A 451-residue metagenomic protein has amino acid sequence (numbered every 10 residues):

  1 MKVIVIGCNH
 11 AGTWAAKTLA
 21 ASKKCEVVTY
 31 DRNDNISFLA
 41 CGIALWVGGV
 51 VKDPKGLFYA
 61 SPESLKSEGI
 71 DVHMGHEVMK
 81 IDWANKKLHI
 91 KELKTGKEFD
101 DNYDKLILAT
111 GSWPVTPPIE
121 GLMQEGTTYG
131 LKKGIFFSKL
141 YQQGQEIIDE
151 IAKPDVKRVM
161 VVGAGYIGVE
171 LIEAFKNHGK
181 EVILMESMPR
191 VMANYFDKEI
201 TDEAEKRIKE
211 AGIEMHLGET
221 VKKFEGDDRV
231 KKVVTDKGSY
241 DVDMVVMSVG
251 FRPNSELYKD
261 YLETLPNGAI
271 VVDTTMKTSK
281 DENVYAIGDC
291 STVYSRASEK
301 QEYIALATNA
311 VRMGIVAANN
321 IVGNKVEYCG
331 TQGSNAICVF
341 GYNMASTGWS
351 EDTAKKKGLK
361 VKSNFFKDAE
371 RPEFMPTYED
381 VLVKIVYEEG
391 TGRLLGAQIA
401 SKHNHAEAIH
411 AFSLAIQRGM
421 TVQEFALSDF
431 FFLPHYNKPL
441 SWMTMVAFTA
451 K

Functional and structural regions predicted by a protein language model:
M1-G75, I172-F196: Beta1-alpha1 glycine-rich phosphate/pyrophosphate-binding loop at the start of Rossmann-like nucleotide-binding domains
I6-H10, W14, A20-K24, R32 (+3 more regions): Flexible, glycine-rich terminal cap/loop adjacent to redox cofactors in electron-transfer oxidoreductases
E26, S67-G69, H73-K94, D101 (+2 more regions): A Rossmann-like FAD-binding core segment of flavoenzymes
L57-F58, R158-M160, Y166-K223, I304-A310 (+2 more regions): Rossmann-like dinucleotide-binding cores of NAD(P)H-dependent redox enzymes
D101-G111, V242-G250, G314, G392: Short hydrophobic core segments
T110-H178, E214-M215, N267, V272-T274: Glycine-rich dinucleotide-binding loop and its adjacent helix/turn
G130-P154, D228, K232, S239-V316 (+2 more regions): FAD-site-proximal beta/loop scaffold in flavoenzymes
C290-W349, N437-F448: A conserved FAD-binding loop/helix module that cradles the flavin
